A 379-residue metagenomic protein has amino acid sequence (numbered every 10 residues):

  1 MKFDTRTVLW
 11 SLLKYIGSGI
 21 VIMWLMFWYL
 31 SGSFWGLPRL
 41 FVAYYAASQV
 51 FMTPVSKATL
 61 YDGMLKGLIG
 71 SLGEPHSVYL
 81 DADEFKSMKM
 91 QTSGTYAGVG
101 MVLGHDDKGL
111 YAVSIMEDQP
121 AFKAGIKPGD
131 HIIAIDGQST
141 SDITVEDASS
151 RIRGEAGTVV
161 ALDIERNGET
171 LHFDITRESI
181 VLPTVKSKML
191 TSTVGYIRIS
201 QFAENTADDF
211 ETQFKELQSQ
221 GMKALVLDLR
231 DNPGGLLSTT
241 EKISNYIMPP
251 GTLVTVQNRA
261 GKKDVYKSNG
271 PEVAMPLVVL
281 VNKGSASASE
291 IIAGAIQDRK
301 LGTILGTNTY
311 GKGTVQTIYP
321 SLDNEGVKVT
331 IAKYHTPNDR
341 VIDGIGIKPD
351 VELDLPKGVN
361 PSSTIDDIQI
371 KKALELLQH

Functional and structural regions predicted by a protein language model:
K2-H76: Terminal targeting/pro-maturation regions of precursor/exported proteins
D4, M26-W28, G32, Y111-S114 (+4 more regions): Cleft-lining beta-strand/loop regions that shape enzyme active-site pockets
A46, I132-I133, V160, I342: Generic structural signal for buried aliphatic residues
F51-Y111, V159-A161, E165-D174, L182-T184: Extended, small/polar residue-biased N-terminal targeting/export presequences and adjacent propeptide/linker tracts
L65, G98, V102-M116, T193-R198 (+3 more regions): PDZ/PDZ-like groove recognition
S71, I342, P361-T364, I368-H379: Conserved functional hotspot residues or short segments at active or partner-binding sites across diverse domains
D323, V327-K333: Short acidic, Pro/Gly- and aromatic-enriched capping/linker segments at domain boundaries
